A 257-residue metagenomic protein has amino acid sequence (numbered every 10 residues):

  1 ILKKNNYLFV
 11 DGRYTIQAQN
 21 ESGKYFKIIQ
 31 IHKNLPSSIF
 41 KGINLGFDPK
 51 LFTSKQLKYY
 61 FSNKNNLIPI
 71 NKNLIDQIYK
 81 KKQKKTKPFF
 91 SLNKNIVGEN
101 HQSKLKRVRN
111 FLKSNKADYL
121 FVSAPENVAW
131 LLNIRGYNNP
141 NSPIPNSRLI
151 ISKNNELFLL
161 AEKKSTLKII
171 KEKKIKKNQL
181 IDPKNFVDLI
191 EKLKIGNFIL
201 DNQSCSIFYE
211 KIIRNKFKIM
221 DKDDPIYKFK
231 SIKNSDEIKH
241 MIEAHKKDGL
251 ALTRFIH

Functional and structural regions predicted by a protein language model:
I1-H257: A composition/biophysics-driven feature that prefers long, compositionally simple stretches
